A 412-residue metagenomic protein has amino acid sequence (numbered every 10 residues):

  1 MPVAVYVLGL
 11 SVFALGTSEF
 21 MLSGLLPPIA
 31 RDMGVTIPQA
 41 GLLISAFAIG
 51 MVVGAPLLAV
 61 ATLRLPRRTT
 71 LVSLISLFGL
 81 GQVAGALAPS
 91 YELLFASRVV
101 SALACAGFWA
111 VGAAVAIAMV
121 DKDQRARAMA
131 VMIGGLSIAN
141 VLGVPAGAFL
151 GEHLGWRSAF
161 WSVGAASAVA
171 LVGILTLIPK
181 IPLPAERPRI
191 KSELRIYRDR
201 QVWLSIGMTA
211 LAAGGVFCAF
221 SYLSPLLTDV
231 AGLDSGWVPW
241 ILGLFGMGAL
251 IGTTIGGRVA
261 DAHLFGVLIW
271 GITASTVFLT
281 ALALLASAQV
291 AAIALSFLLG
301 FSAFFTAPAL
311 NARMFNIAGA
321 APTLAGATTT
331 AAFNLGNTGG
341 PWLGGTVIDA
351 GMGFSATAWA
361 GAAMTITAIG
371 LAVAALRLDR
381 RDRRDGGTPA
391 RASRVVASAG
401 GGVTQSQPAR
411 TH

Functional and structural regions predicted by a protein language model:
G34, P66, L87-L93, A104 (+2 more regions): Helix-breaking motifs and short loop linkers at transmembrane-helix boundaries and internal kinks in secondary membrane
V53-E92: Conserved MFS/SLC helix-loop-helix module at the cytosolic interface between two early adjacent transmembrane helices
A55-P66, G252-L264, I348-D349: Helix-to-loop junctions at the C-terminal end of transmembrane segments in multipass secondary transporters
L77, G81-A84, E92-S101, V290-L298: Paired small-residue
S97-L136: Cytoplasmic helix-loop-helix junction between adjacent transmembrane helices in 12-TM secondary transporters
G164-P184, L371-L376: C-terminal membrane-cytosol helix-exit motif in multi-pass small-molecule transporters
G266-L310: C-terminal transmembrane helical hairpin of 12-TM major facilitator-type secondary transporters
I317-F354, G361: A late C-terminal transmembrane helix in Major Facilitator Superfamily
